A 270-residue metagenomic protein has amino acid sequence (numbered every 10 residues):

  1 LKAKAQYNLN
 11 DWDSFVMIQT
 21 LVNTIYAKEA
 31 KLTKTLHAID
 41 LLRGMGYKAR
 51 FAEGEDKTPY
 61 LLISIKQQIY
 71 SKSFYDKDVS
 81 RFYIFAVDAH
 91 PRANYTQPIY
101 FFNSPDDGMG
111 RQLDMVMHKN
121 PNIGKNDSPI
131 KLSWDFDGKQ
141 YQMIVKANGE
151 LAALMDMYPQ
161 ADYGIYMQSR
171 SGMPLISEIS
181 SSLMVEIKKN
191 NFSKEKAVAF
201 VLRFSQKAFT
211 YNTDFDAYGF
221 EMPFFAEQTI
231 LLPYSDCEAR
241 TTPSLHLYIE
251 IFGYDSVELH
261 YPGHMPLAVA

Functional and structural regions predicted by a protein language model:
L1-D135: Intrinsically disordered, low-complexity N-terminal segments that are enriched in acidic
L1-Q19, M167-L232: Secondary-structure boundary elements
A27-T35, T213-A268: Active-site neighborhood of thiol-dependent amide/isopeptide-bond enzymes
L36, D40, K196-F200, F204 (+2 more regions): Extracytoplasmic/secreted proteins, especially bacterial periplasmic and envelope-associated proteins
L42, G46, Q206-T210, H246-G253: Sec-exported extracytoplasmic/periplasmic mature domains
A49-K77, I84, E186-F192, A239-A270: Hydrophobic/aromatic-rich core segments of domains that either
V87-P98, A161-G164, Y248-H260: Hydrophobic transmembrane alpha-helix bundles
P98-A208: The feature marks a conserved, polyanion-engaging helical scaffold used by nucleic-acid processing enzymes and innate
